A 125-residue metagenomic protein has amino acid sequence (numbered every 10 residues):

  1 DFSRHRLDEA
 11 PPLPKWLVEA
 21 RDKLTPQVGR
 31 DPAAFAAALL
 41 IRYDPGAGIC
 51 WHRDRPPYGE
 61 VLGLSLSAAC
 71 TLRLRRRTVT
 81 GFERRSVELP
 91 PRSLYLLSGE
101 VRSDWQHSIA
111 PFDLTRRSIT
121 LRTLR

Functional and structural regions predicted by a protein language model:
D1-R125: Non-heme Fe(II) oxygenase metal-center motifs and adjacent flexible, charged/small-residue loops
